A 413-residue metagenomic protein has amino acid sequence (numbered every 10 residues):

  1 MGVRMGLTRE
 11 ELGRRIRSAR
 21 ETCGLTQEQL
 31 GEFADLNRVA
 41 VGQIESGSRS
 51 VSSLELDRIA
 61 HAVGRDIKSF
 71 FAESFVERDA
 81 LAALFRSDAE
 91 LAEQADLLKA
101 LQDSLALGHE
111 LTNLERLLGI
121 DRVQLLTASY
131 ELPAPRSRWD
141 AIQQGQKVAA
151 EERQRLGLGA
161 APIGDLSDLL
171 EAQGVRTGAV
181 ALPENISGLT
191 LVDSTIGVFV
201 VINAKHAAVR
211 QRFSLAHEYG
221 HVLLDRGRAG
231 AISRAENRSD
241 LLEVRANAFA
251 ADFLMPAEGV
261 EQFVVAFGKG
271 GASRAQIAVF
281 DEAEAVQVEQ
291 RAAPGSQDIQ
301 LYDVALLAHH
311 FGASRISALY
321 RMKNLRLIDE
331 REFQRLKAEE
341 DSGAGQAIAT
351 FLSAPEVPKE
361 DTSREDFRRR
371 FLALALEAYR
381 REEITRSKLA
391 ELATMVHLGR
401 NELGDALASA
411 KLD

Functional and structural regions predicted by a protein language model:
G2-D413: Active-site hotspot residues in diverse enzymes, especially metal/ion-binding acidic/histidine motifs
